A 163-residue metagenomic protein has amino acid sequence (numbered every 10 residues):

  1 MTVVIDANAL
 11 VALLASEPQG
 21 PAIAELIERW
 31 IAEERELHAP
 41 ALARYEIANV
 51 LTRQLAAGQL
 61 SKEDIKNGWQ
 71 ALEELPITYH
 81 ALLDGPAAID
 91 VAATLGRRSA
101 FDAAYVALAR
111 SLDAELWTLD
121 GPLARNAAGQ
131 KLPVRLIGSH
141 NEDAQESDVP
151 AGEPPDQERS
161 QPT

Functional and structural regions predicted by a protein language model:
M1-L42, Q54-K66, E142-T163: Short, well-structured N-terminal submotif of metal-dependent ribonuclease cores
T2, V106-T163: Acidic, PIN/NYN-like endoribonuclease modules and their adjacent C-terminal/linker elements
I5, H38-A39, L82, A100-A103 (+1 more regions): Short beta-strand scaffold positions
A9, A43, D84, A104-Y105 (+1 more regions): Alpha-helix capping/helix-boundary segments
A12-L14, V50, N126-A127: Residues that scaffold the ATP/ADP-binding catalytic core of kinase and kinase-like folds
E34-L37, I77, R110-L116: Short active-site oxyanion
A41-R44, D64-L95: Acidic catalytic patch
